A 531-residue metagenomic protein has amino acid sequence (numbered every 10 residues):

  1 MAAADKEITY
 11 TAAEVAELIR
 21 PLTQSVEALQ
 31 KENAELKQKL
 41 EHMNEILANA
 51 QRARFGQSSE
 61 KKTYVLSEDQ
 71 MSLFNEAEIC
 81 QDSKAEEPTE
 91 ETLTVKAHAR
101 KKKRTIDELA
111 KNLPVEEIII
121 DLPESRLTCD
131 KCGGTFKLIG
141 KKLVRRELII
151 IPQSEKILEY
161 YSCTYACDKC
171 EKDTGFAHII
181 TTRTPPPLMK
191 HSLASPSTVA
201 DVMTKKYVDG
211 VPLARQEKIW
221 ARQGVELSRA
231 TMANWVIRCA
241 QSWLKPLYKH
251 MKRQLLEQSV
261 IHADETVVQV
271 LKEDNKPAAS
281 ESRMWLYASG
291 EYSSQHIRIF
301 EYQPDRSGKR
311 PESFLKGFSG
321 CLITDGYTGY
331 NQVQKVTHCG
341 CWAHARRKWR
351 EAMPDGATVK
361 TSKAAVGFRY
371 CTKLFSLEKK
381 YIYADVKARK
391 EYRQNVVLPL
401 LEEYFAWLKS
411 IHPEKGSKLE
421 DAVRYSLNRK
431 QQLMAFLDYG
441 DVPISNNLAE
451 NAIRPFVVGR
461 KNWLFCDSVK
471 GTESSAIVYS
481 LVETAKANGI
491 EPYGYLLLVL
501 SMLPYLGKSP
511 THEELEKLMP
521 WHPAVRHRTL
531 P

Functional and structural regions predicted by a protein language model:
M1-L193, H262-A263, T324, L515-E516: Short, flexible loop/hinge motifs at secondary-structure junctions
A2, K6, R126-L127, K137 (+2 more regions): Catalytic center-proximal scaffold of phosphoryl-transfer enzymes
